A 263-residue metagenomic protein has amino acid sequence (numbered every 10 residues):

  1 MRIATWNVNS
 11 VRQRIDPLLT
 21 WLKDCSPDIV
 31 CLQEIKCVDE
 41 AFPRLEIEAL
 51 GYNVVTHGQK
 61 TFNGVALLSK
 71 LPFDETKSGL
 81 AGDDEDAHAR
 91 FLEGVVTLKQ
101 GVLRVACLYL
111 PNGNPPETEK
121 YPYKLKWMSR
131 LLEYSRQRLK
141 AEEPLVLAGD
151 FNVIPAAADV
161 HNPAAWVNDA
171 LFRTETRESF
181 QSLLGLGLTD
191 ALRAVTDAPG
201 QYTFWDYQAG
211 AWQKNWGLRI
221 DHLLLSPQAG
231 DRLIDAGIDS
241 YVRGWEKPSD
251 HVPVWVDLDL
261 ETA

Functional and structural regions predicted by a protein language model:
M1-S10, V102-E117, A148, H251: Active-site-proximal beta-strand elements of phosphoester/diester hydrolases
M1-T56, K60-V65, T262-A263: N-terminal, active-site-proximal structural segment of metallo-dependent hydrolase catalytic domains
W6-N7, L22-E40, V105, Y134-A157 (+4 more regions): Active-site beta-strand/loop signature of hydrolases that rely on acidic residues for catalysis
I35-V38, F42-P115: Structured beta-strand-rich core segments of catalytic domains in phosphoester-bond hydrolases
L50-G51, W127-I220: Metal-dependent phosphoesterases centered on the DNase I-like endonuclease/exonuclease/phosphatase
T61-T76, P199, A211-R232: Conserved beta strand-loop-helix elements of the APE1-like EEP
K70, G94-Q100, S226-P227, S249 (+1 more regions): Active-site beta-strand termini and strand-to-loop segments that position acidic
A81-G82, L110-M128, A164-D169: Surface-exposed cleft-lining segments at the edges of enzyme active sites
